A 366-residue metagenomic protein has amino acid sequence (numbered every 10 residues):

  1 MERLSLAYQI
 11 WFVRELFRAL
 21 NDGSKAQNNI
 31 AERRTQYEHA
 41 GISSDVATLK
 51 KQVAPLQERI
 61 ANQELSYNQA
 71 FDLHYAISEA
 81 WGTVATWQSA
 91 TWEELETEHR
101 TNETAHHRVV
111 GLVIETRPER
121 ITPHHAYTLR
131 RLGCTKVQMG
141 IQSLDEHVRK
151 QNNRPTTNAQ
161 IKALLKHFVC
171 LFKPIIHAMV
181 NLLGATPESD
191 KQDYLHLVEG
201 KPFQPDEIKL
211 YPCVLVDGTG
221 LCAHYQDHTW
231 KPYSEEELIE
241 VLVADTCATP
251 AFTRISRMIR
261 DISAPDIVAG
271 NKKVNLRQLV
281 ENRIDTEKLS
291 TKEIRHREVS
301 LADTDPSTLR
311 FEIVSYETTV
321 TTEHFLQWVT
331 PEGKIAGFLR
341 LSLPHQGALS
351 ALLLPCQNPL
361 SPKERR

Functional and structural regions predicted by a protein language model:
M1-R14, E32, Q36-K173, M179-E236: Conserved non-cysteine loop/helix-boundary elements of the Radical SAM core domain that shape
F12, L16, N271-K272: Short, aromatic/basic amphipathic alpha-helical patches
L16, L20-Q27, V148, K201 (+3 more regions): A generic secondary-structure signal for well-formed alpha-helical elements
R18-I30, K50, L195-E207, E235 (+1 more regions): Acidic, His- and aromatic-enriched active-site or binding-groove loops in soluble protein domains that engage sugars
T101-H106, S315-T318, L349: Short boundary motifs at domain starts and secondary-structure transition points
D217-Q226, R254, S263, P362-R365: Short acidic (Asp/Glu) and glycine-rich catalytic loops that position anionic groups and cofactors
T229-G347: C-terminal accessory regions of radical SAM enzymes
A351-R366: Acyl-donor binding region in acyl/amide transferases
